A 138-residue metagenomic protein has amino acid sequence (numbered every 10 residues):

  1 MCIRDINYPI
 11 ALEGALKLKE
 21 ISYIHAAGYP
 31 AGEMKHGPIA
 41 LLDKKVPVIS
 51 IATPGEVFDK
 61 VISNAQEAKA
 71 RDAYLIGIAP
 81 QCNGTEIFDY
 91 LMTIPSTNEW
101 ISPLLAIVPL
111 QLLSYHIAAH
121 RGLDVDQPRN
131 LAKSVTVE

Functional and structural regions predicted by a protein language model:
R4-E138: A SIS-like phosphosugar-recognition module
